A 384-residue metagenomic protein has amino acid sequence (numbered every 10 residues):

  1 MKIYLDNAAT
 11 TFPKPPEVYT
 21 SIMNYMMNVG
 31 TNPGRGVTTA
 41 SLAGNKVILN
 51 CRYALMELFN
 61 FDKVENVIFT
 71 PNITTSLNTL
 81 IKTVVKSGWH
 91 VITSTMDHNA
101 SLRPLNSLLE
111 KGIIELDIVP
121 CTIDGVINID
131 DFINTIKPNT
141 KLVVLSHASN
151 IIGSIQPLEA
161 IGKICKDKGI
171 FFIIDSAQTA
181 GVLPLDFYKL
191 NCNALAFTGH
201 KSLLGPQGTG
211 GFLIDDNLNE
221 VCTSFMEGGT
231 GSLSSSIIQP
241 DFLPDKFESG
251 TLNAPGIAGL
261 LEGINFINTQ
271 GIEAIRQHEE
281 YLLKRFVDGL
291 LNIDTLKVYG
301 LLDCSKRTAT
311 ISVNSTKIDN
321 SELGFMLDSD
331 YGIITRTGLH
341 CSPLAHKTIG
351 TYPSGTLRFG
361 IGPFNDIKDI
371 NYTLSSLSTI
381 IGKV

Functional and structural regions predicted by a protein language model:
M1-V384: Pyridoxal 5′-phosphate
